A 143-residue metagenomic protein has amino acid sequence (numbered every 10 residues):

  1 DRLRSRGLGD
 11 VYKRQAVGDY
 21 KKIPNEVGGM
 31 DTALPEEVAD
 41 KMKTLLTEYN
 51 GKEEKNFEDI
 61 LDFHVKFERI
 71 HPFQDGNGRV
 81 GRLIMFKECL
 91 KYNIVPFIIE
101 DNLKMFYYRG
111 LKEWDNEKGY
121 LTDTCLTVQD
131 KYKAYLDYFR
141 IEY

Functional and structural regions predicted by a protein language model:
D1-Y12: Single conserved hydrophobic/aromatic residue that forms the stacking wall/gate of nucleotide- or nucleobase-binding
R6-L8, V17, V27-G28: Feature targets compositionally biased, intrinsically disordered low-complexity regions with long contiguous runs
K13-D19: Proline-centered turn/helix-capping motifs that create local helix->coil transitions or kinks
K22: Conserved catalytic-core motifs characterized by acidic clusters
N25-Y143: Phosphate/pyrophosphate-binding active-site loops
